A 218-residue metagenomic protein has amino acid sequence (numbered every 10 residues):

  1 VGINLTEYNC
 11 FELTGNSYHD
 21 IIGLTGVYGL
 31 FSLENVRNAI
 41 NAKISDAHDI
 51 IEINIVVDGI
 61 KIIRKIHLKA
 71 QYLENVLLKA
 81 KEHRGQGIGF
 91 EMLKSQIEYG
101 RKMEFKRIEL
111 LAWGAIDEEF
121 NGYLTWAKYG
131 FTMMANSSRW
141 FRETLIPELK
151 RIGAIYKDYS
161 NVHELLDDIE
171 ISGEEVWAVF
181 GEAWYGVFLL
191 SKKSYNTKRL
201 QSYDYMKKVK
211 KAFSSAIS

Functional and structural regions predicted by a protein language model:
V1-K43, N121, Y129, N136-S218: Active-site or metal-binding loop neighborhoods of secreted/extracellular toxin and effector enzymes
G29-Q71: Acetyl-CoA-dependent GNAT
I63-E82, L111: Conserved acetyl-CoA binding element of GNAT-fold acetyltransferases
E82-R84, A115, T132-M133: Short acidic, S/G/P-rich loop/turn micro-motifs used as interaction or catalytic elements
R84-R101: Conserved acetyl-CoA-binding loop-helix of GNAT-fold acetyltransferases
G89, E118-E119: Active-site-proximal structural scaffolding
E98-E118, T125: Conserved GNAT acetyl-CoA-binding A-motif
R101, G130-F131: Hydrophobic/aromatic-lined pockets within catalytic cores
